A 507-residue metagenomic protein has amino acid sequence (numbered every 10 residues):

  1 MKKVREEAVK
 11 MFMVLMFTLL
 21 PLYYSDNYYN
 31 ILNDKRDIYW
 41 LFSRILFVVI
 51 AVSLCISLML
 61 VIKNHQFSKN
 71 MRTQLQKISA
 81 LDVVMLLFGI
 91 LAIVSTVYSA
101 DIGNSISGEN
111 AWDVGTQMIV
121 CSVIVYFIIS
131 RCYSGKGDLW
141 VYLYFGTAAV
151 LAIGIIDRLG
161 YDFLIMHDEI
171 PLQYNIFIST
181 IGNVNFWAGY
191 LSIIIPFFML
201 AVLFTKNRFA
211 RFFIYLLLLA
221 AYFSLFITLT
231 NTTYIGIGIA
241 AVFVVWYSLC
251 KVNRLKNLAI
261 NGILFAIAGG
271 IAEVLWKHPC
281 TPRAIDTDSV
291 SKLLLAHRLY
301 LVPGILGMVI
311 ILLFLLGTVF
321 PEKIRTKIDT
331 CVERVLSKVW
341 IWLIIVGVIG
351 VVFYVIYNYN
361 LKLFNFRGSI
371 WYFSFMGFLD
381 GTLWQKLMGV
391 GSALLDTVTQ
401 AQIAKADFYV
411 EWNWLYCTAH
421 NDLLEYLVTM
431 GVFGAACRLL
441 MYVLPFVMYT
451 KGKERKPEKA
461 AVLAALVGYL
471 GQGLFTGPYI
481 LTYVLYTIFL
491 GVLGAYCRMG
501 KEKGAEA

Functional and structural regions predicted by a protein language model:
M1-V14, K69-M85, W140-G146, G307-V351: Start-transfer (signal-anchor) and selected internal transmembrane alpha helices of multi-pass inner/ER membrane
A8-Y23, F47-M59, G89, I93-V97 (+9 more regions): Alpha-helical transmembrane segments of multi-pass inner-membrane proteins
Y23-L41, G262-S369, S374, G477-I480 (+2 more regions): Transmembrane helical bundles and short interhelical boundary loops of multi-pass, membrane-embedded
N33-I93, P303-G307: Hydrophobic alpha-helical transmembrane segments in multi-pass integral membrane proteins
K35-I38, I106-G115, I176: Non-cytosolic membrane-interface motifs at loop->transmembrane helix junctions
N104-E109, F226-N231, Y359-N360, G473-I480: Membrane-interface helix caps and helix-loop-helix hairpins in membrane proteins
W112-D113, I153-M166, G350-V398: Aromatic-rich transmembrane-lumenal/periplasmic boundary elements in polytopic membrane proteins
D162-I178, F186, G381-V428: Interfacial juxtamembrane loops and adjacent helix segments that form the catalytic/substrate-binding surfaces
